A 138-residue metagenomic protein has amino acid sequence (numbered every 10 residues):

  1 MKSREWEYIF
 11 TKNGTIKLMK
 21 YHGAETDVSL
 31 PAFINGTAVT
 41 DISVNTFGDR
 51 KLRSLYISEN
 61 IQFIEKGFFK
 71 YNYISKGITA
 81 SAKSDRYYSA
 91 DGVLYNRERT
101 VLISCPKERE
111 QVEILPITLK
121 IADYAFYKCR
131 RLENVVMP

Functional and structural regions predicted by a protein language model:
E5-G14, H22-T40, R50-F63, Y71-V93 (+2 more regions): Structural signature of tandem-repeat unit edges
